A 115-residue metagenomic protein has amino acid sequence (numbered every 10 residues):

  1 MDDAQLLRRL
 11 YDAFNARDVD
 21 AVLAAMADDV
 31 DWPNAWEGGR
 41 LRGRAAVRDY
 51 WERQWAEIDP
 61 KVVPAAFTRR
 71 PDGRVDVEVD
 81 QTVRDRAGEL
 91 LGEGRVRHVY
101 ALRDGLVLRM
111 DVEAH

Functional and structural regions predicted by a protein language model:
M1-D2, R48-H115: A beta-strand edge to alpha-helix "cap/lid" segment located at domain peripheries
D3, G43: Hydrophobic (often cysteine-bearing) scaffold residues that line and stabilize catalytic clefts of nucleotide/cofactor
A16-D31: Short, well-ordered alpha-helical segments enriched in acidic and aromatic residues
A21, G39, E89: Flexible, active-site-adjacent loop/turn segments at secondary-structure boundaries
D31-L41, R53-E57: A short gly/proline-enriched turn/hairpin at secondary-structure junctions
